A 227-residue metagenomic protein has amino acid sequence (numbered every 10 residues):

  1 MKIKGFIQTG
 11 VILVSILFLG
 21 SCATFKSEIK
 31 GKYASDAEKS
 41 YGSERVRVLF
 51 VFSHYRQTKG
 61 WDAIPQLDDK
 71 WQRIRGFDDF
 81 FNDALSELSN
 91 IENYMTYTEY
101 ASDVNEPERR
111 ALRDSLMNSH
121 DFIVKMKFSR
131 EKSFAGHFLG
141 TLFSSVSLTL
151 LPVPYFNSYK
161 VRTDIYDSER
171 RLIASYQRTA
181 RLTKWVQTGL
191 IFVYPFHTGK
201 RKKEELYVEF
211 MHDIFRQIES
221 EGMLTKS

Functional and structural regions predicted by a protein language model:
M1-C22: Sec-dependent bacterial lipoprotein signal peptides
C22-Y94, S102-D103, D114-S115, M223-S227: A structural "domain/chain start" motif
A23-Y33, K39, V153-S227: C-terminal/domain-edge helix-coil "capping" segments
S53-Y55, K127-S133, T179-A180: Generic short beta-strand segments
T58-W61, F134-G136, W185-G189: Short acidic/His/Gly/Ser-rich catalytic and metal-binding motifs that mark active-site loops of diverse hydrolases
N93-Y97, S175: Surface-exposed patches in mature extracellular/periplasmic domains of secreted proteins
Y97-A101, G136-F138: A short, charged, and often flexible helix/loop element on the N-terminal side of the glycosyltransferase catalytic
E106-E169, F196-H197: Surface-exposed short loop/turn segments
